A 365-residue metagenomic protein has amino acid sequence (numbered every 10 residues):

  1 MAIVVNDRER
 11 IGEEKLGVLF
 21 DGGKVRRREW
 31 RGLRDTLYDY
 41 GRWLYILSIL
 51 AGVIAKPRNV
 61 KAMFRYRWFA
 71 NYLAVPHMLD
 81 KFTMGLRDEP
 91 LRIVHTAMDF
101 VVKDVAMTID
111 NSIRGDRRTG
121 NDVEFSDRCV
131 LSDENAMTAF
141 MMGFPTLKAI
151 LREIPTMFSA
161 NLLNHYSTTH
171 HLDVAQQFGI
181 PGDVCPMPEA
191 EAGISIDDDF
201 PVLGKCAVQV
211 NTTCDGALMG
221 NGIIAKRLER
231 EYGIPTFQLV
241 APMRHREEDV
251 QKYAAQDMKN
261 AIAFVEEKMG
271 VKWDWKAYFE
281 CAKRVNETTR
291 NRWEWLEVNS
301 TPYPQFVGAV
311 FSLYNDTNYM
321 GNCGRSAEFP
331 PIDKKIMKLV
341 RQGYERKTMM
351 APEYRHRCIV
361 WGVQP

Functional and structural regions predicted by a protein language model:
M1-A2, V240, K347, P352: Conserved, well-structured beta-alpha core segment at the onset of a catalytic domain
I3-V5, G12-E13: Aromatic-enriched
E14-C129, A255, K259, A263-P365: A charged, amphipathic alpha-helical module
L91-K205, G220-N221: An N-terminal, globular interaction/scaffold subdomain
L131-A136, V210-T213, V360-P365: Structural motif
A136-G143, I223-K226, S312-M320, P365: Short, hydrophobic/amphipathic alpha-helical patches that form generic packing surfaces within helical domains
D198-N299: Internal, well-ordered alpha/beta segment that forms a basic, Gly-enriched binding/recognition surface
